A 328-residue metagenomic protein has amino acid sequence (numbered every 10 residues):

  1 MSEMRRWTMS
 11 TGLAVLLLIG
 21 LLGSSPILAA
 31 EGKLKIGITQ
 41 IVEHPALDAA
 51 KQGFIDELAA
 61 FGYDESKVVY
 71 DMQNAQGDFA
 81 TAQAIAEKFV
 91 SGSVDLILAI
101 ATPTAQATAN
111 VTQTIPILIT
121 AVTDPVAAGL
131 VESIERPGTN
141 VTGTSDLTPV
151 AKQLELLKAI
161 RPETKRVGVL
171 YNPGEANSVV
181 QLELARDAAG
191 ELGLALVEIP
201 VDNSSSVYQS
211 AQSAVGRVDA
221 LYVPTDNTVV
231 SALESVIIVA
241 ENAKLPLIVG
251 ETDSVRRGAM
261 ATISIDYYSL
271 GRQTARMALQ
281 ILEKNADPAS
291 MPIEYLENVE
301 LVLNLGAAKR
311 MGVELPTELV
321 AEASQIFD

Functional and structural regions predicted by a protein language model:
S2-D328: Short hydrophobic alpha-helices and adjacent helix-cap/hinge residues
